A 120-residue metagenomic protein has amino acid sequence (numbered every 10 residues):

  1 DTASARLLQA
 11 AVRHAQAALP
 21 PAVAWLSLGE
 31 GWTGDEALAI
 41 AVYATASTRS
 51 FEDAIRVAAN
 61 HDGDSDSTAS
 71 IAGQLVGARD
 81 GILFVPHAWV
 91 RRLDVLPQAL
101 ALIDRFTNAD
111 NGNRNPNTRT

Functional and structural regions predicted by a protein language model:
D1-L28: Small-residue-rich helix-loop
A3-L7, T33-L38: Short gly/pro-enriched beta-turn/loop segments at secondary-structure junctions
H14, A18, G31, A44-T48: Short hydrophobic alpha-helical module
S27-G31, D64: Solvent-exposed loop and edge beta-strand segments that line ligand/cofactor-binding and catalytic clefts
E36, I40-N113: Catalytic phosphate/nucleotide-handling subdomain of diverse soluble enzymes
N113-R119: Asparagine/serine/threonine-enriched low-complexity, disordered tracts, especially those forming N-linked glycosylation
